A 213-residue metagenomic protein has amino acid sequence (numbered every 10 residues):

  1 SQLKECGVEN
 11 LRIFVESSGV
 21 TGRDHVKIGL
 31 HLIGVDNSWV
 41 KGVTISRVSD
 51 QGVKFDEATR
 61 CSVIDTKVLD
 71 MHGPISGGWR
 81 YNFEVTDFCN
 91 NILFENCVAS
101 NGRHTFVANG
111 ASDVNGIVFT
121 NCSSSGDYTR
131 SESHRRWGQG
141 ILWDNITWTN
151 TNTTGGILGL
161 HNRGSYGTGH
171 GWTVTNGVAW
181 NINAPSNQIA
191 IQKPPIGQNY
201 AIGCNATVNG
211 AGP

Functional and structural regions predicted by a protein language model:
S1-C6, V20-V35, F55: Extracellular beta-strand-rich solenoid/capping regions of secreted or surface-exposed proteins that bind or remodel
S1-G19, Y200-P213: Extracellular "leader-to-stem" segments immediately downstream of a signal peptide or signal-anchor in secreted/lumenal
K4-V15, D36-R47, T59-G73, D87-H104 (+5 more regions): Right-handed parallel beta-helix
T21, I75-G78, T120: Short acidic, glycine/proline-rich loop/turn micro-motifs
G22-R23, S123-S125, G159-R163: Short linear interaction motifs
G29, Q51-G52, P74, R80-E84 (+6 more regions): Structural detector of coil-to-beta-strand junctions
N101, N109, N115, G155-L158 (+4 more regions): Feature targets compositionally biased, intrinsically disordered low-complexity regions with long contiguous runs
W180-P213: Long, ordered, amphipathic alpha-helical scaffolds
